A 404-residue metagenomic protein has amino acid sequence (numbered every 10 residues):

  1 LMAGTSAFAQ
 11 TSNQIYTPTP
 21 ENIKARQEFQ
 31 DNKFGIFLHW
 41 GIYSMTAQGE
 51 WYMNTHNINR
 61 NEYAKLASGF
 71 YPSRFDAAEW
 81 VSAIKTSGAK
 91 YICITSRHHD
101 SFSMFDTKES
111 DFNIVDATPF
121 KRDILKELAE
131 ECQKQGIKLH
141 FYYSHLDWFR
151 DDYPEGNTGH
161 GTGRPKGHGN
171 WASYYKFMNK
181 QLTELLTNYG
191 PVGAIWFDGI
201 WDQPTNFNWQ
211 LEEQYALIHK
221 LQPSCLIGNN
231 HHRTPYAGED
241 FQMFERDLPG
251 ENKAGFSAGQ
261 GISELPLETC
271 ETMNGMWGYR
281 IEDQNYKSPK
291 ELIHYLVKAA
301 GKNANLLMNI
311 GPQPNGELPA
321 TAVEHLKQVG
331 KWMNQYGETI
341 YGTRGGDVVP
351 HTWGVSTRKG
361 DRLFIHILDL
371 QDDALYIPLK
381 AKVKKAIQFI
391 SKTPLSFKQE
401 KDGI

Functional and structural regions predicted by a protein language model:
L1-S12: Bacterial Sec-dependent N-terminal signal peptides
Q10-I404: Mature catalytic domains of secreted/periplasmic carbohydrate-active enzymes
